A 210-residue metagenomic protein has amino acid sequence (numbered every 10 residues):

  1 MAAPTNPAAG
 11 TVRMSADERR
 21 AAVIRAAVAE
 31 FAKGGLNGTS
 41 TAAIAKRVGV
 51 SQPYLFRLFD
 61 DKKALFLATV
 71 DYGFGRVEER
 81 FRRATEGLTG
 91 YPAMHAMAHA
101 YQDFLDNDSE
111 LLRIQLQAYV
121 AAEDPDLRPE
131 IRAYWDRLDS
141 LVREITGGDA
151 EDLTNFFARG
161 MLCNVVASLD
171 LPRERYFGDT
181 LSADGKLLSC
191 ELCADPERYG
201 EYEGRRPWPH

Functional and structural regions predicted by a protein language model:
A2, D103, D136-H210: C-terminal peripheral helix-coil segments that are non-catalytic and often amphipathic
A2-R13: Short, Lys/Arg-enriched N-terminal segment that forms or immediately precedes the first helix of a structured domain
A22, A26-A64, A68: Helix-turn-helix
A26, E30-K33, R80-A84, I114 (+1 more regions): Solvent-exposed, amphipathic alpha-helical segments
A68, E79-S109: Hydrophobic alpha-helical connector segments
G75-E79, L105-N107, D124-D152: Amphipathic alpha-helical packing segments from all-alpha helical-bundle domains
H99-D106, I114-D124: Helix-loop "lid/cap" segments that line or gate small-molecule binding pockets
